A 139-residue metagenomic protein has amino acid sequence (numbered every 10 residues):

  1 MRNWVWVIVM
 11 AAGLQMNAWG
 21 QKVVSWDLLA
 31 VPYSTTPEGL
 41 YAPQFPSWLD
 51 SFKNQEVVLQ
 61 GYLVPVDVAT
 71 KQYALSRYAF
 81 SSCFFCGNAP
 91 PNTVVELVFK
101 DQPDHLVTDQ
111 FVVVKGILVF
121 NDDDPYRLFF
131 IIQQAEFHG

Functional and structural regions predicted by a protein language model:
M1-W4: Positively charged n-region of N-terminal signal peptides that target proteins for export
W6-Q15: Bacterial N-terminal signal peptides
W19-G139: OB-fold and OB-like single-stranded nucleic-acid-recognition modules and their adjacent interaction interfaces
